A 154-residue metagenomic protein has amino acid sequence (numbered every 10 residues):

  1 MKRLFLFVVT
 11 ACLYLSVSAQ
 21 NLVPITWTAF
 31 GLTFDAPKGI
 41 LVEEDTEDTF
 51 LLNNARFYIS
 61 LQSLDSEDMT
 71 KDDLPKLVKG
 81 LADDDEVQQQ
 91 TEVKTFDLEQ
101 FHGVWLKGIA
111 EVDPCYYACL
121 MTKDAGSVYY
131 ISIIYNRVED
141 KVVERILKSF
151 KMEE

Functional and structural regions predicted by a protein language model:
L4-A19: Sec-dependent N-terminal signal peptides
S18-F30, T70-K71: Sec-dependent signal peptide cleavage junction
Q20, A29-G31, P37-L41, A82 (+1 more regions): Surface-exposed amphipathic alpha-helical segments
F30-K76, I109, D113: Secretory pathway targeting signatures of secreted, lumenal, and periplasmic proteins
D35, G39, N54-R56, E99-F101 (+1 more regions): Short, solvent-exposed coil/turn segments at beta-strand boundaries
E44-E47, V112-C119, Y130, V142-R145: Short, surface-exposed coil-to-beta transition loops
K71-V78, V143-L147: Extracytoplasmic/secreted envelope proteins and their assembly/folding machinery, especially bacterial periplasmic
V78-A125: Signature of long, low-cysteine stretches enriched in small and polar/charged residues
